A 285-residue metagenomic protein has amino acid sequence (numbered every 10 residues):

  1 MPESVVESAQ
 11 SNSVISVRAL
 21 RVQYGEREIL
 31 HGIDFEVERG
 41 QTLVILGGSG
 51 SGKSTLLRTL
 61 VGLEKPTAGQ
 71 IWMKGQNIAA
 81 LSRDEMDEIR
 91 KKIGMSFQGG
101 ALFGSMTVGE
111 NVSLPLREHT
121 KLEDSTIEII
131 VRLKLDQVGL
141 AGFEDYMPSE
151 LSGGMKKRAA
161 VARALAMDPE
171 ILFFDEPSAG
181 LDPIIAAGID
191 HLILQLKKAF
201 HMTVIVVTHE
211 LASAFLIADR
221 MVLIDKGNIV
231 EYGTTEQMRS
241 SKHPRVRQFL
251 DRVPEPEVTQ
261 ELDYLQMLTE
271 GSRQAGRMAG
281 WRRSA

Functional and structural regions predicted by a protein language model:
V61: Helix-to-loop junction immediately C-terminal to a conserved catalytic motif
Q76-N77, D124-G142: Conserved ABC ATPase "signature" region
M147-L151, M155: Conserved ABC ATPase signature
D168: Conserved catalytic motifs of ABC-family nucleotide-binding domains
L172-D175: Catalytic Walker B motif of ABC-type/P-loop ATPase nucleotide-binding domains
Y232-G233: ABC ATPase "signature
